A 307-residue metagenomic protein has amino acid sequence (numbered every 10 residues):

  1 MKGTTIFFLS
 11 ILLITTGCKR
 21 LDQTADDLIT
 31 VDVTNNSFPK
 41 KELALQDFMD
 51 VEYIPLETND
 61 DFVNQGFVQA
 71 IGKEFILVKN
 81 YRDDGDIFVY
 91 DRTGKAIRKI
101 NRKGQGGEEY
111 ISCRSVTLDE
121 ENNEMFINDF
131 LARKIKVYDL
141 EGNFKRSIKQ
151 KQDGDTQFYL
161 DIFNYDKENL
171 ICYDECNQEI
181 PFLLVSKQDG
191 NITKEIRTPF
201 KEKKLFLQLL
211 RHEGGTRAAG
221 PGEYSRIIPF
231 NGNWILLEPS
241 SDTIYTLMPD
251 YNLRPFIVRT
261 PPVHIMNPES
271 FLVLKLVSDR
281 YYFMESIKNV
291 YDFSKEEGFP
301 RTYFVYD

Functional and structural regions predicted by a protein language model:
T15-G17: C-terminal motif of bacterial Sec signal peptides marking the signal peptidase cleavage site
D22-P55: Blade/loop signatures of beta-propeller domains
L28-D32, E74-Y81, N123-D129, E168-E175 (+3 more regions): Short beta-strand elements that form the blades of beta-propeller/WD-repeat-like and other beta-sheet-rich scaffold
E57-D61, K95-N122, D129, Q152-G154: Blade-loop segments of beta-propeller domains
D60-F62, N101-E108, K149-F158, T198-K203 (+1 more regions): Short coil/turn segments at the loop-to-beta-strand junctions that recur within blades of beta-propeller repeat folds
F67-I71, S115-E120, D161-K167, Q208-N231 (+1 more regions): Structural signature of eukaryotic scaffold interfaces centered on beta-propeller domains
R92, P181-G190, D242-Y245, G298-D307: Beta-propeller blade signature
S112-C113, D129-P181, I192-R211: Asp-box/WD-like beta-propeller blade repeats and closely related beta-sheet repeat scaffolds
